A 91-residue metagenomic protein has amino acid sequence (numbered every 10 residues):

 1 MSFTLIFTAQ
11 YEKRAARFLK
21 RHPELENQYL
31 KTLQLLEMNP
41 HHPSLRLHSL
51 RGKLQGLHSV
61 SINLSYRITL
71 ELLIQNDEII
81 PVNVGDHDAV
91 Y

Functional and structural regions predicted by a protein language model:
T4, K13-A16, K20-P23, I62-Y91: Enriched for short, Lys/Arg-rich terminal
F7-T8: PIN/NYN-family metal-dependent endoribonuclease catalytic core
E24-L25, H42: A general structural signal for well-ordered secondary-structure junctions
K31, G52-Q55, L70-Q75: Short alpha-helical linear motifs
T32-L35, P81-N83: Residue-level recognition of specific faces of alpha-helices
L35-V60: A short, surface-exposed loop/turn module that caps and links secondary-structure elements
